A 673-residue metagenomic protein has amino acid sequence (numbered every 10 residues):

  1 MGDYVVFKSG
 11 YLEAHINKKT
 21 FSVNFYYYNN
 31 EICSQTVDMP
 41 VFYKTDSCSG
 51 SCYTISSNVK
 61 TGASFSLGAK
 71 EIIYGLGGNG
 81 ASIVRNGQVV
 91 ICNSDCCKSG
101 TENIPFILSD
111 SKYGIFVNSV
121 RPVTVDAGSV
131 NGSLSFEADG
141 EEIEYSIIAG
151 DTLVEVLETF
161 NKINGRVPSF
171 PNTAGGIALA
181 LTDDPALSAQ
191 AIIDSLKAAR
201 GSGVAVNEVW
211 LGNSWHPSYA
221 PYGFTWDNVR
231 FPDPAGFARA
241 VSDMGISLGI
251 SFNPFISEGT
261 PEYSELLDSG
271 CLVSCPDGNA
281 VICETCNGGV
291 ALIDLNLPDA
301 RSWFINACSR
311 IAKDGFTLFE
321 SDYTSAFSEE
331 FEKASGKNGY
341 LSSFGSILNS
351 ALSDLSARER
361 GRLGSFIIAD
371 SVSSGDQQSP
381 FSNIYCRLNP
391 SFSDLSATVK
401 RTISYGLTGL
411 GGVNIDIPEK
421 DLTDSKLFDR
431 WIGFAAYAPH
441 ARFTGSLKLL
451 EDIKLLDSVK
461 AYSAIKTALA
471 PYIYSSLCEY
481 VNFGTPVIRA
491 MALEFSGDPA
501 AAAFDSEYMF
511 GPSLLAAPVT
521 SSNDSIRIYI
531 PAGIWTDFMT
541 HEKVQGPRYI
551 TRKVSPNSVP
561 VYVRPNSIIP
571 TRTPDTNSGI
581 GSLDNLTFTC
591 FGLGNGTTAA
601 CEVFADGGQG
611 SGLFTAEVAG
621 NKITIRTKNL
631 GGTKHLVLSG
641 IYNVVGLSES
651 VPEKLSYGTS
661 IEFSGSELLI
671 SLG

Functional and structural regions predicted by a protein language model:
G2-T173, A180-P185, A189-A191, L196-G201 (+2 more regions): Catalytic and substrate-binding clefts that recognize carbohydrates or anionic sugar/phosphate headgroups
L12-K18, I115-V117, F588, G612-V618 (+1 more regions): Broad, structure-driven detector of short, well-ordered beta-strand segments within folded domains
Q35, F42-S56, S64, V206-V459 (+2 more regions): Aromatic- and carboxylate-enriched substrate-binding clefts and catalytic-loop regions of carbohydrate-active enzymes
T101, I641-N643, G673: C-terminal accessory domains/tails appended to large, multi-domain proteins
P171-L179, G212-T225, I625-L630: Short, conserved helix/loop micro-motifs enriched in His/Cys and acidic residues
D354-L355, E359, S365-F366, S374-Y385 (+4 more regions): Catalytic core of carbohydrate-active enzymes
F538-P556, G646-S666: Solvent-exposed beta-strand/loop surfaces of large extracellular or lumenal domains
G665-G673: Surface-exposed interaction regions enriched in Ser/Thr/Asp/Glu that occur as long low-complexity tracts or repetitive
